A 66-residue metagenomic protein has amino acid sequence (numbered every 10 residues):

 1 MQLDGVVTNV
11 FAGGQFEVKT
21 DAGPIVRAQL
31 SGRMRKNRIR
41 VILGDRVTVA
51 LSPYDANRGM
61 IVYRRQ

Functional and structural regions predicted by a protein language model:
M1-Q66: Exposed beta-strand/loop interface patches that mediate assembly or binding
